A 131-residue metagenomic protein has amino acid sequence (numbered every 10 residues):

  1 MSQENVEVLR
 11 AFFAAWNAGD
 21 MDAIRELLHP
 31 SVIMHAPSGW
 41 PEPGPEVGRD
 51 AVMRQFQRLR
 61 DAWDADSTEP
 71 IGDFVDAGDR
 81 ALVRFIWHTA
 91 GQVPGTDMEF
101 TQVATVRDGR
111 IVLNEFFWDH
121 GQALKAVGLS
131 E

Functional and structural regions predicted by a protein language model:
M1-E131: C-terminal and inter-domain tail/linker signature
